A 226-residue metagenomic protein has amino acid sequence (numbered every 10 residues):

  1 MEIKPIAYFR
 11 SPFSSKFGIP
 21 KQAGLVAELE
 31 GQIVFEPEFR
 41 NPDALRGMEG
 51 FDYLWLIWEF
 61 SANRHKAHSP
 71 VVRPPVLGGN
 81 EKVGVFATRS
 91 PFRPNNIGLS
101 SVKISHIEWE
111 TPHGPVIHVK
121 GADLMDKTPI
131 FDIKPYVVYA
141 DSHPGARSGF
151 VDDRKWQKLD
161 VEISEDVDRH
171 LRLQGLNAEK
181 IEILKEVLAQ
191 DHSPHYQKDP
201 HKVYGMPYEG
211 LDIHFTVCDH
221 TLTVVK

Functional and structural regions predicted by a protein language model:
M1-P42, M48-G50, V138-E186, H195 (+1 more regions): Arg/Lys-rich, positively charged N-terminal/basic patches that mediate binding to nucleic acids
M1-P5, F92-V102, E209: Short coil-to-beta-strand transition motifs
S14, I107-G114: Short, conserved beta-turn/loop elements at beta-strand boundaries and strand-helix junctions
R46-G98, Y196-P200: Active-site-adjacent substructure of cysteine-protease-like catalytic cores
T111-A122, V224-V225: Short, solvent-exposed secondary-structure boundary/capping segments
I117-V151: Flexible glycine-rich active-site/ligand-binding loops centered on an Asp-His dyad
D199-D219: Basic/aromatic recognition patch in beta-strand/loop cores that engages polyanionic ligands
C218-K226: Enriched for short, Lys/Arg-rich terminal
